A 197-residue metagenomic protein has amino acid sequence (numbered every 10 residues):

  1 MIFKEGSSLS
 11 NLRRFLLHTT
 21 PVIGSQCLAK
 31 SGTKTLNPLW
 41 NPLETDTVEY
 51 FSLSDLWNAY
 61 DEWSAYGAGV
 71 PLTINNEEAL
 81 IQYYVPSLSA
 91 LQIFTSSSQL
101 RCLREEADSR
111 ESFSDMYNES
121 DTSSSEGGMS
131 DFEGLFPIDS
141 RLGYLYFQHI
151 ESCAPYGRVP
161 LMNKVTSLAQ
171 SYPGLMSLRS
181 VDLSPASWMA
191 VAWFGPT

Functional and structural regions predicted by a protein language model:
M1-T197: Non-globular scaffolding segments
